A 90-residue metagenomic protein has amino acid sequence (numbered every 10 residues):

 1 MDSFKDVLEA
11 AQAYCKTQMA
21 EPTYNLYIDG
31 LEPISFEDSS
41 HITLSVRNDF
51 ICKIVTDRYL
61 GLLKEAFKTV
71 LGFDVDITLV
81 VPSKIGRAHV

Functional and structural regions predicted by a protein language model:
M1-R87: Intrinsically disordered, low-complexity basic tails and flexible linkers associated with large NTP-driven
